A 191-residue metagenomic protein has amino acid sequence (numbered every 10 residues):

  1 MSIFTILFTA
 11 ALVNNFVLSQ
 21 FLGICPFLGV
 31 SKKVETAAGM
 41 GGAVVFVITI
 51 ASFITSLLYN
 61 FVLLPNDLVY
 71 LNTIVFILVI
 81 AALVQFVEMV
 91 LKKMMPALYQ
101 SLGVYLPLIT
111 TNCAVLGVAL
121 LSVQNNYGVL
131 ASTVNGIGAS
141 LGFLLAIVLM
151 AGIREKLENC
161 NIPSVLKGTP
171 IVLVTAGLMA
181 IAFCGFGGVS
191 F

Functional and structural regions predicted by a protein language model:
M1-T5, L57-Y70, L120-T133, G187-F191: Helix-coil boundary and interhelical linker segments in multi-pass alpha-helical membrane proteins
I3-L18, D67-A82, V134-A146: Structural signature of hydrophobic alpha-helical transmembrane segments
I6, V13, V44, T49-F53 (+4 more regions): Hydrophobic core segments of alpha-helical transmembrane domains in multi-pass membrane transport and ion-translocation
I6-A43: Juxtamembrane transmembrane-helix termini in multi-pass membrane transport proteins
F21-G29, E88-M94, Y105-L106, C113-N126: Generic transmembrane alpha-helix signature in multi-pass membrane proteins, especially transporters/channels
E35-F46, Y70-F76, L98-T110, V165-I171: Cytoplasmic-side transmembrane-helix entry/capping segments in multi-pass membrane proteins
N60-G103: Ordered, amphipathic secondary-structure segments that act as subunit-interaction surfaces in large macromolecular
E155-L173: Interfacial loop-to-transmembrane junctions
